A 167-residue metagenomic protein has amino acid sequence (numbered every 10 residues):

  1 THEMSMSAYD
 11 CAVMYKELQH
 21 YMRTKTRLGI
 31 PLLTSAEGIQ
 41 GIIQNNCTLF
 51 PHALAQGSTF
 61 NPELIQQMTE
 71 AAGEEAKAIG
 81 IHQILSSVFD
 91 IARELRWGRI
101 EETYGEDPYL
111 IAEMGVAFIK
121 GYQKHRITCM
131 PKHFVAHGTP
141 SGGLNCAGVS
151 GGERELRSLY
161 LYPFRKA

Functional and structural regions predicted by a protein language model:
T1-A167: Glycoside hydrolase catalytic-domain context in secreted enzymes
